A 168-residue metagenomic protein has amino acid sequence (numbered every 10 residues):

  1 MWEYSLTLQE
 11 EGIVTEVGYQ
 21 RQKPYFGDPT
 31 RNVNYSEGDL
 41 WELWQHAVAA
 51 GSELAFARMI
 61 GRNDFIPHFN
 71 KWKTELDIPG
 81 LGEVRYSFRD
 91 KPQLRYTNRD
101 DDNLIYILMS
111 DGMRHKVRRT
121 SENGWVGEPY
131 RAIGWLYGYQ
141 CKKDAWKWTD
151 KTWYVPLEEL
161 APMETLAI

Functional and structural regions predicted by a protein language model:
M1-I78, R85-I168: Nucleic-acid endonuclease domains
